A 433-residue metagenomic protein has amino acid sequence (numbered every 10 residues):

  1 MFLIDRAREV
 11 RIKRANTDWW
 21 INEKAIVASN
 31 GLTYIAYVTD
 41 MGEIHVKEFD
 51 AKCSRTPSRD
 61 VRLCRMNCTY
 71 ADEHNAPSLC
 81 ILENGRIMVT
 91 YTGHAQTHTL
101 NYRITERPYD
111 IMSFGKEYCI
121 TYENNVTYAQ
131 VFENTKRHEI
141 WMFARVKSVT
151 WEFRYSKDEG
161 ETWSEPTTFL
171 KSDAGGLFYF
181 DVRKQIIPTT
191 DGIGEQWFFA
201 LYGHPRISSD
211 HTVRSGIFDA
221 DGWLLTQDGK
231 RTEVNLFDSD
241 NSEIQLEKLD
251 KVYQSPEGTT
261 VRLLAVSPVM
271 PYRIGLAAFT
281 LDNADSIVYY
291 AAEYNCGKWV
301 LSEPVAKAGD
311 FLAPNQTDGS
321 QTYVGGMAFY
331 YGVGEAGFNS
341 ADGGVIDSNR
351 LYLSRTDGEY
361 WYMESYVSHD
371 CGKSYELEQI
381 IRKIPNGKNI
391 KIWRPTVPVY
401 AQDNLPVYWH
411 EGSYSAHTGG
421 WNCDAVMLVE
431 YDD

Functional and structural regions predicted by a protein language model:
M1-D433: Extracellular, repeat-based ectodomains that mediate carbohydrate processing or recognition
